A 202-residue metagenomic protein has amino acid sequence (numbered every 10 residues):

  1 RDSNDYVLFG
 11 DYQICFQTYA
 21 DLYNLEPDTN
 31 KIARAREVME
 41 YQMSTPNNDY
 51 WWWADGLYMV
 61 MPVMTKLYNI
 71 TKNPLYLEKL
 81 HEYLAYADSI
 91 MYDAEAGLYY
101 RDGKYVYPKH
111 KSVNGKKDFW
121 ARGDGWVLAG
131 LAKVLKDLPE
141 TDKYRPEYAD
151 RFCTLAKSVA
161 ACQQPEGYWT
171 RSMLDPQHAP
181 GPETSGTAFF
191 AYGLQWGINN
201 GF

Functional and structural regions predicted by a protein language model:
R1-F202: Glycan-recognition and catalytic cores of secretory/periplasmic carbohydrate-active enzymes
